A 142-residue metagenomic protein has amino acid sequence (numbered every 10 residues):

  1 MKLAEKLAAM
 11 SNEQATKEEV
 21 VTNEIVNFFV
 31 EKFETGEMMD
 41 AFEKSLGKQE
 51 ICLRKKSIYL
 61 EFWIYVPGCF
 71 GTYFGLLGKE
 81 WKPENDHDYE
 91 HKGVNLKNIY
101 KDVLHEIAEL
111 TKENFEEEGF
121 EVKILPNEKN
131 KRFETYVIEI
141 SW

Functional and structural regions predicted by a protein language model:
M1-H105: N-terminal leader/targeting segments
A108-E113: Short amphipathic alpha-helix segments
N114-W142: C-terminal edge-of-domain segments
